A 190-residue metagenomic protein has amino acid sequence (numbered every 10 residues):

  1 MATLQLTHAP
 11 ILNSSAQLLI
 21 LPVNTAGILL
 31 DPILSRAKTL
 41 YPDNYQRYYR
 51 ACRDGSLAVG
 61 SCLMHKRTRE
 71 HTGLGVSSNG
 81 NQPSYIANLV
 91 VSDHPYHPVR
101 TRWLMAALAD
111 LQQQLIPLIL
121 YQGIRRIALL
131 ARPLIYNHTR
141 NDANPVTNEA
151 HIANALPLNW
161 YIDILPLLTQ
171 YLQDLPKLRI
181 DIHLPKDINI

Functional and structural regions predicted by a protein language model:
M1-I190: Macrodomain-like recognition of ADP-ribose-binding/processing modules
